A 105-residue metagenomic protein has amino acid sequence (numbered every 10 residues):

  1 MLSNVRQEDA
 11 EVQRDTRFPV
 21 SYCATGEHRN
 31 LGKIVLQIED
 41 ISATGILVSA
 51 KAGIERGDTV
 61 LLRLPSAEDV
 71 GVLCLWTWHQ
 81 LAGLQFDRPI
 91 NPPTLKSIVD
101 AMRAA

Functional and structural regions predicted by a protein language model:
M1-A105: Structured alpha-helical
